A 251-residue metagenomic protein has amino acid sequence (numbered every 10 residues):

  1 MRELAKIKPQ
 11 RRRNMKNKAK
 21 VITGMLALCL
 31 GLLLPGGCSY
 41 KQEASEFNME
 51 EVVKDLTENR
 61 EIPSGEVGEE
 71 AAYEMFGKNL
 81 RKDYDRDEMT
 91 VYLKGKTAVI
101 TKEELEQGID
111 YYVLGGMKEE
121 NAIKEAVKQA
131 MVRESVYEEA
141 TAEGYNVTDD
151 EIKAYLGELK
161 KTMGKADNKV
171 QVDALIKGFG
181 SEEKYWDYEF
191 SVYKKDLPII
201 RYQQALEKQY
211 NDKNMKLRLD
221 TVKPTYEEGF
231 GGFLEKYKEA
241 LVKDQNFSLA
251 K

Functional and structural regions predicted by a protein language model:
M1-N121, V222-K251: Short, low-structural-confidence N-terminal segments
V99, E104-A122, Y145-P224: Charged, solvent-exposed helices and adjacent loops that form client-binding or oligomerization surfaces
K128-A154: Mid-length scaffold segments of soluble, non-membrane domains
